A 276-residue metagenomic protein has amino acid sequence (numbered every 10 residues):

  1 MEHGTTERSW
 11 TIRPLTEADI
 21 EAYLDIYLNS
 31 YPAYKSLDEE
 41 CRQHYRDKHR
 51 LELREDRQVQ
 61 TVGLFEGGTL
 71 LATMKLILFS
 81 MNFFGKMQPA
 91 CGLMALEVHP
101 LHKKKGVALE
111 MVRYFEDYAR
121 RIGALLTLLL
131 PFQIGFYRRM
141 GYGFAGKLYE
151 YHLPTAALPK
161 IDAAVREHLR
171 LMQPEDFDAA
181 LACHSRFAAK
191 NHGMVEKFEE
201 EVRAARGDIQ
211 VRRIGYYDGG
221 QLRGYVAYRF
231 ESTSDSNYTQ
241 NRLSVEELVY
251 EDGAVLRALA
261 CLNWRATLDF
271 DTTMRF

Functional and structural regions predicted by a protein language model:
E2-A72, I77-L78, G85, G92 (+2 more regions): Short amphipathic alpha-helix that is part of the acyltransferase structural core
F79, L96, F132-I134, Y142 (+1 more regions): An acidic- and aromatic-residue-enriched active-site/binding cleft used to recognize and process polar
A90-L93, V98-L126, L130-F132, N237-F276: Acyl-donor binding region in acyl/amide transferases
R121-L125, P131-Y149: Conserved active-site alpha-helix within GNAT-family acetyltransferase domains
L148-V249, G253-R257, C261-F276: Amide-forming acyltransferase catalytic core, primarily the GNAT-like/NAT-type and related acyltransferase folds
